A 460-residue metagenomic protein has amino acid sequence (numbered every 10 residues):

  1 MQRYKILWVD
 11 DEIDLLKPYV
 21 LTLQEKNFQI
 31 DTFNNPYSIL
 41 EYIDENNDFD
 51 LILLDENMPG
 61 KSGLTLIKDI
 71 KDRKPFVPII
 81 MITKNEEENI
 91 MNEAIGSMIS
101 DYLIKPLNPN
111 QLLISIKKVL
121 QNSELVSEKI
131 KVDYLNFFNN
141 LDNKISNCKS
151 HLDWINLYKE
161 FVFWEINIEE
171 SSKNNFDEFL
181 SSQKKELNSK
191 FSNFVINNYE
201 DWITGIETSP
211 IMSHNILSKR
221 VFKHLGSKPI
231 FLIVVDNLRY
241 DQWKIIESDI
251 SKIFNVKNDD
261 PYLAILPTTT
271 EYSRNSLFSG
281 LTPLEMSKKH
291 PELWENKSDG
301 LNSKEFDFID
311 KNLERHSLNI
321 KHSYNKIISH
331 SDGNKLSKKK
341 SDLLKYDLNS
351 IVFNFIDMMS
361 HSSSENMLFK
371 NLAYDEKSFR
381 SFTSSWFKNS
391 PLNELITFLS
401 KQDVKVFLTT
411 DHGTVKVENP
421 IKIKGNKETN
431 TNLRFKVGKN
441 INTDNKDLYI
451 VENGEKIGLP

Functional and structural regions predicted by a protein language model:
D10, D55, T83: Active-site residues of response regulator receiver
D11-E12, L21-T22, N57, N89-N92 (+3 more regions): Feature captures the catalytic ectodomains and active-site-proximal regions of enzymes that hydrolyze or transfer
I13-D31: Two-component/phosphorelay signaling modules centered on CheY-like receiver
L16, P59, T83: The feature encodes the CheY-like receiver
T32-L51: Acidic, metal-coordinating helix/loop segments flanking the phosphotransfer/catalytic sites of two-component signaling
N34-N35, S62-T65: Acidic catalytic/metal-coordinating carboxylates
L64-P75: Short amphipathic alpha-helix used as the core "switch/output" element in two-component signaling
K105: A Lys-centered signature of the CheY-like receiver
